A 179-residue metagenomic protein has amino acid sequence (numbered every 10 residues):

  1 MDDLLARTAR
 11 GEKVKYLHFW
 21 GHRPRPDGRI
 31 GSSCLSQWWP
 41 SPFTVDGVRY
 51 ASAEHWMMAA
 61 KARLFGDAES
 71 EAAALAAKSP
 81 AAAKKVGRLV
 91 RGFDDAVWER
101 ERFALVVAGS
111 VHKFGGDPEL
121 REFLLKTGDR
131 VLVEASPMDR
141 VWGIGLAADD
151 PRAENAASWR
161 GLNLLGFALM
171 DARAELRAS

Functional and structural regions predicted by a protein language model:
M1-S179: Charged, low-complexity intrinsically disordered segments
